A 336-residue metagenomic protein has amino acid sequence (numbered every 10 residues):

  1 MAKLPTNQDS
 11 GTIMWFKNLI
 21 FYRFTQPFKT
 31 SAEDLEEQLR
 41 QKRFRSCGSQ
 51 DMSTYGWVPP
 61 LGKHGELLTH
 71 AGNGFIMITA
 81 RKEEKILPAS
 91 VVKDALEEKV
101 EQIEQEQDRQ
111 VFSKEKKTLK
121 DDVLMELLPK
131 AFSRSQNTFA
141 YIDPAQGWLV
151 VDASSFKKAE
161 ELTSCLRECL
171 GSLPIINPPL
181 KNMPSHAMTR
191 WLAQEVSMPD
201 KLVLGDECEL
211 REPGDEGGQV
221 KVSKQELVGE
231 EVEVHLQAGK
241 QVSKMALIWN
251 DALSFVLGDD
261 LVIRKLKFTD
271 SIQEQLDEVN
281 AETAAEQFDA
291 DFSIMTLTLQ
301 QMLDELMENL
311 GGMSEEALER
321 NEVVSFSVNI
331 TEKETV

Functional and structural regions predicted by a protein language model:
A2-V336: Intrinsically disordered, low-complexity, charge-rich terminal extensions of nucleic-acid-associated complexes
